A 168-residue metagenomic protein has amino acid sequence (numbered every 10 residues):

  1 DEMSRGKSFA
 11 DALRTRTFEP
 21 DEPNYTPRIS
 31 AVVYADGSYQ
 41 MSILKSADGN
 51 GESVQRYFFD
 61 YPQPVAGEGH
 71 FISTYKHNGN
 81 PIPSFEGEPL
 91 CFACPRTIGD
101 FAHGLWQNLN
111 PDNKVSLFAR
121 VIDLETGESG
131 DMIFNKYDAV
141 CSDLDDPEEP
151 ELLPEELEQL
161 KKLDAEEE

Functional and structural regions predicted by a protein language model:
D1-E168: Conserved short alpha-helical segments that host acidic/polar catalytic motifs at enzyme active sites
